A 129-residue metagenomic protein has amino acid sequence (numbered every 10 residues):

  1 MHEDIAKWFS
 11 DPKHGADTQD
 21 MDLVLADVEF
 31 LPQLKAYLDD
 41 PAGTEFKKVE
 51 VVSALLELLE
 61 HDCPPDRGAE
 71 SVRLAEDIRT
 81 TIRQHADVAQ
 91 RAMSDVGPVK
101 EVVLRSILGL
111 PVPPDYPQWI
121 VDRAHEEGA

Functional and structural regions predicted by a protein language model:
M1-H2, G109-V112, V121: Intrinsically disordered, low-complexity regions enriched in Ser/Pro/Gly/Gln/His and often acidic
M1-K35: Short terminal alpha-helical segments
M21-L23, V28-P117: Extended alpha-helical scaffolding segments
P117-H125: Internal helical hairpin/lid segments
E127-A129: Eukaryotic intrinsically disordered, low-complexity regulatory tails and linkers enriched in charged/polar residues
